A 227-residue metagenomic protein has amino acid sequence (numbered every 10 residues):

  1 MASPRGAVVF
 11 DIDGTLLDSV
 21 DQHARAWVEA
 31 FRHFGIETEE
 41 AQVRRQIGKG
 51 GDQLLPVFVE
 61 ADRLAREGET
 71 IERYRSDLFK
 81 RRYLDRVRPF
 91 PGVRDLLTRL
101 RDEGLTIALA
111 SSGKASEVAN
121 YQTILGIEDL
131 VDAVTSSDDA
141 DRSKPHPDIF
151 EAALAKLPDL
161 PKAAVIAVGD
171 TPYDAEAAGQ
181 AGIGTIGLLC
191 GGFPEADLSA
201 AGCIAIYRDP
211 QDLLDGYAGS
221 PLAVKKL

Functional and structural regions predicted by a protein language model:
A2-D95, R99-E103, E128: N-terminal helical cap/lid subdomain that shapes the substrate entry/recognition surface in HAD-like hydrolases
V9, L16, P89, I107-A110 (+4 more regions): Conserved SAM-binding loop
T15, Q22, A115, Y173 (+1 more regions): Conserved Rossmann-like nucleotide-cofactor binding loop
D21-Q22, V28, A119-T123, G179-A181 (+2 more regions): Short amphipathic alpha-helical segments
R32-F34, L54-A61, R86, R94-A108 (+4 more regions): Substrate-recognition/cap helix-loop segment adjacent to the acidic, metal-dependent catalytic center of Asp-based
I166-Y207: Acidic, Mg2+-coordinating phosphoryl-transfer loop and its flanking beta/alpha structural elements, shared across
D215-K225: Short amphipathic alpha-helix with an adjacent loop that forms part of the alpha/beta core around
